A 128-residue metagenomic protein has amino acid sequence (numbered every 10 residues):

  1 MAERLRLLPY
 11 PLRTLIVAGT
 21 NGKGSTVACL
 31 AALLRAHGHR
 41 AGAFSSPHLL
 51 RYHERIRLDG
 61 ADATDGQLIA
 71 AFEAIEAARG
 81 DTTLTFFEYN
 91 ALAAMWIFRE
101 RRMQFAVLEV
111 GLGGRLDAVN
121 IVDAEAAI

Functional and structural regions predicted by a protein language model:
A2-Y10, A36-D123: ATP-dependent carboxylate-amine ligase catalytic core
L12-T14: Short coil/loop residues immediately preceding or within conserved phosphate-binding loops of NTP-utilizing enzyme
V17, S25-G42: A conserved segment at the C-terminal end of the G1
A126-I128: Conserved beta-strand/loop subsegment of P-loop NTPase cores
